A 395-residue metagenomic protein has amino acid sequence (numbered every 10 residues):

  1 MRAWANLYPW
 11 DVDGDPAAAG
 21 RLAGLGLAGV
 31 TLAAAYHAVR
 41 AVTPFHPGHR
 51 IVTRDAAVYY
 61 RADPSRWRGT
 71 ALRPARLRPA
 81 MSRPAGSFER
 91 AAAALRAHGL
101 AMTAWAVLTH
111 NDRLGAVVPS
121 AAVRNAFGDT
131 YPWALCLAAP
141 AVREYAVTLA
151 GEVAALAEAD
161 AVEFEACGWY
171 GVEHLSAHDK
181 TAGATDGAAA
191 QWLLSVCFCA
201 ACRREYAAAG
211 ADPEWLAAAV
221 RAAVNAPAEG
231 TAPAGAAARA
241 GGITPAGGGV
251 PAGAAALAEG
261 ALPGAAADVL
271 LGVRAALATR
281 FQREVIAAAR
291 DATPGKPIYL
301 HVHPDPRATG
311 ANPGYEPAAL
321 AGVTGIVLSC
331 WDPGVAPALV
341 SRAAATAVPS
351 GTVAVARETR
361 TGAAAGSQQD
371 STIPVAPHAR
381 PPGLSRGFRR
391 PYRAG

Functional and structural regions predicted by a protein language model:
A3-N6, T103-A155: Active-site-adjacent "subsite" loops/lids of carbohydrate-active enzymes
W4-V12, S65-A85, T130-E144, A267-L277 (+1 more regions): The substrate-binding groove and active-site-proximal loops of carbohydrate-active enzymes, especially glycoside
D11-G24, A141-V153, R307-A321, A364-G366: Short, acidic/polar
A17-R40, L156-A159, A318-S329: Catalytic domains of carbohydrate-active enzymes, especially glycoside hydrolases
T31-A56, P84-F127, A161-W169: Glycine-rich, aromatic-flanked loop segments that form ligand/cofactor-binding clefts across common enzyme folds
T130-A292, H303-D305, N312-P317: Polysaccharide-binding and catalytic clefts of secreted carbohydrate-active enzymes
V172, D291-V335, T361-A364: Substrate-binding cleft/loops of secretory-pathway carbohydrate-active enzymes
I326-A338, S350-G366, D370-G395: Substrate-binding cleft of secreted/luminal carbohydrate-active enzymes
